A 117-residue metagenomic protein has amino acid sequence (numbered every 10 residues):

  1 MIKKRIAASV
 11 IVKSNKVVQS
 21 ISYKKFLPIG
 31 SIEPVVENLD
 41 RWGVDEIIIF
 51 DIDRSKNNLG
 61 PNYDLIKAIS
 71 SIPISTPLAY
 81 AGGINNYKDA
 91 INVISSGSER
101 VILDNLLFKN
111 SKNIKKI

Functional and structural regions predicted by a protein language model:
M1-T76, I84-K88, S96, K109: Conserved N-terminal beta1-alpha1 strand-loop-helix module at the mouth
D45, E99, D104: Short acidic/polar active-site loop segments enriched in Thr and Asp
G82, D104-L106: Short beta->alpha connector loops at strand-helix junctions that form conserved, small/polar/Pro-enriched
F108-I117: Short histidine
